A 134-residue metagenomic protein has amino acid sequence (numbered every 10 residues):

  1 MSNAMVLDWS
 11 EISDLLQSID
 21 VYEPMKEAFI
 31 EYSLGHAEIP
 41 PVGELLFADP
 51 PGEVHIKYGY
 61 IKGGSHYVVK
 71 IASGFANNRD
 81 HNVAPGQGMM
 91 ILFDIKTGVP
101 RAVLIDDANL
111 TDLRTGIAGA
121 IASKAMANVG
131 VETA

Functional and structural regions predicted by a protein language model:
M1-L113, A118-A120, K124: N-terminal ligand-binding/catalytic initiation module
A108, T133-A134: Helix-rich catalytic cores of soluble enzyme domains
M126-T133: Short helix-loop-beta connector
